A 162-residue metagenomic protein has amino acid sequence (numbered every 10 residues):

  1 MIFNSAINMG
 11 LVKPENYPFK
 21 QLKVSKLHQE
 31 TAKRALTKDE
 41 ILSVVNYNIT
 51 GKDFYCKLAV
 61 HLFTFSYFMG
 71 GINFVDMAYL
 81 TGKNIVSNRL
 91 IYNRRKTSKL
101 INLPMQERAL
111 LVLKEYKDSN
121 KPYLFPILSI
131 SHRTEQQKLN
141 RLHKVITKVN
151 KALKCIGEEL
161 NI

Functional and structural regions predicted by a protein language model:
M1-N4, V60-N73: Short pre-functional
M1-P18, K154: N-terminal DNA-binding recognition helix of tyrosine site-specific recombinases/integrases
V12-N46, I130-L139: Flexible interdomain linker/hinge and immediately adjacent N-terminus of the catalytic tyrosine-recombinase domain
K20-Q21, Y79-E115: Conserved tyrosine-mediated DNA breakage-rejoining catalytic core shared by Y-recombinases
I49-T64: Conserved catalytic core of the tyrosine transesterase superfamily
G51-D53, N150-I162: Short, basic (Lys/Arg/His-rich) helix/loop patches that form interaction surfaces in the mid-to-C-terminal regions
D76-Y79, I162: Active-site-proximal segment of tyrosine recombinases
T97-E115, P122-C155: C-terminal catalytic core of Y-nucleophile DNA break-rejoin enzymes
